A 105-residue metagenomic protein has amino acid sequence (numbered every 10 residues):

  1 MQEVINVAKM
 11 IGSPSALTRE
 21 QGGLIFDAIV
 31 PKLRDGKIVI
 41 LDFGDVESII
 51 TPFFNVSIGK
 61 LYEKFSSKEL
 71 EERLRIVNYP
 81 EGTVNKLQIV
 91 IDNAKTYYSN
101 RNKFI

Functional and structural regions predicted by a protein language model:
M1, V30-R34, N102: Short low-complexity stretches enriched in small and charged residues
M1-S13: N-terminal presequence-like segments and adjacent domain-start helices
M10-K37, F43-D92: Amphipathic alpha-helical interaction surfaces in cytosolic regulatory modules
S99-I105: Extended, charge-rich low-complexity interaction segments
